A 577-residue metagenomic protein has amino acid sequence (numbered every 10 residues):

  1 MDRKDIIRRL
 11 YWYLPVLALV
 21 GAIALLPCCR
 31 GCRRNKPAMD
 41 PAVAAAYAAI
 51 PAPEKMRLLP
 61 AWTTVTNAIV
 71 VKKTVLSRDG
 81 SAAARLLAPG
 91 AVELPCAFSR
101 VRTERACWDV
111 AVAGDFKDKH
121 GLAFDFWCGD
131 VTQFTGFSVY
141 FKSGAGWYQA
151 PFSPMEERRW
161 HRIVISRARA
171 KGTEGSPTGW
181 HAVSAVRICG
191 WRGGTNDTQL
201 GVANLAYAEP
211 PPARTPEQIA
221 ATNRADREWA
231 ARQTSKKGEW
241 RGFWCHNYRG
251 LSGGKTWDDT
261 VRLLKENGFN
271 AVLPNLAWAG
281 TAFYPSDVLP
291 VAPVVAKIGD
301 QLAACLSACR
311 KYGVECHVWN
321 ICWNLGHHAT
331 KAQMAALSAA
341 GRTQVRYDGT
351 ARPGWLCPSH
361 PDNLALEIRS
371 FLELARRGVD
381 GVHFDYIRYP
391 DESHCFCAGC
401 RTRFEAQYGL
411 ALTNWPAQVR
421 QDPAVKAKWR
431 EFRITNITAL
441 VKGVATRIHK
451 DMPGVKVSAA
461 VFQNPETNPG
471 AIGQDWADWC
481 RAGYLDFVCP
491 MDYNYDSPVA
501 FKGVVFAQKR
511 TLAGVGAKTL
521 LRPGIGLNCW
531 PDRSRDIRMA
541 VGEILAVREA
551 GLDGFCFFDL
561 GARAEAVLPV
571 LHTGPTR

Functional and structural regions predicted by a protein language model:
K36-G80, P216-A221, Y386: Extracellular carbohydrate-recognition regions
P53, G193, A208, A213-N223 (+4 more regions): Polysaccharide-binding and catalytic clefts of secreted carbohydrate-active enzymes
T74-E104: Short carbohydrate-recognition loop motifs
C96-S176, W191-G201: Extracellular ligand-binding interfaces
Q233-W244, G250-S252, L302, H317-R377: Active-site-adjacent "subsite" loops/lids of carbohydrate-active enzymes
K255-T281, R377-G381, Y484-V488, E549-G554: Catalytic domains of carbohydrate-active enzymes, especially glycoside hydrolases
V261, W278-I321, W429-D451: Aromatic-lined substrate-binding rim segments of carbohydrate-active enzymes
Y484-K502, A507-Q508, G514-R577: Substrate-binding cleft of secreted/luminal carbohydrate-active enzymes
